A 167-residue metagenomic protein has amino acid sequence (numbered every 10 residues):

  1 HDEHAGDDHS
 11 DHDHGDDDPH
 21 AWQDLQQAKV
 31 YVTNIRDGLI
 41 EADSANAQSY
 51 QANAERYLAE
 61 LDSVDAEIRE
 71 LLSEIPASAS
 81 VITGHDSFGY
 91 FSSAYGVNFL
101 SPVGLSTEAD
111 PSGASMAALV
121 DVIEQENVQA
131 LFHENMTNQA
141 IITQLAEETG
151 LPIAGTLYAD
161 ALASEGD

Functional and structural regions predicted by a protein language model:
H1-D167: Extracytoplasmic metal-acquisition and chelation regions
